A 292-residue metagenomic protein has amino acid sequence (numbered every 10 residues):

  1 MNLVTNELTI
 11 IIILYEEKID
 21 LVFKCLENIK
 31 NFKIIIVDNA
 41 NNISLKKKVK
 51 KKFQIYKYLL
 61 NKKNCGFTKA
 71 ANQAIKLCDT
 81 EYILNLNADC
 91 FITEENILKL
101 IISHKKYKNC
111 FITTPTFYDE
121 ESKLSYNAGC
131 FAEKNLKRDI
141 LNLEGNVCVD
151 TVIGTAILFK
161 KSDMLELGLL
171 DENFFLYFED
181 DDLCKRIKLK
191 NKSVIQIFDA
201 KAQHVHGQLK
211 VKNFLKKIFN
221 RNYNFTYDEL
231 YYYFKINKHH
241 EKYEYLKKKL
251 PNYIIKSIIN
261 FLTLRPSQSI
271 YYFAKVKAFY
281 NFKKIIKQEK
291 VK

Functional and structural regions predicted by a protein language model:
I12-K30: Short, well-formed alpha-helical segments that are part of the catalytic scaffolds of diverse glycosyltransferases
V22, N220-D228, K238-K292: Non-catalytic, C-terminal membrane-associated alpha-helical segments of glycosyltransferases
D38-K46: A conserved acidic beta->alpha catalytic loop
N61-C78: Glycine-rich, basic loop-to-helix element that forms the pyrophosphate-binding segment of sugar-nucleotide handling
Q73, C90-T93, L98-L169, N173 (+2 more regions): Acidic/His-rich active-site region of diverse nucleotide-sugar glycosyltransferases
I83: Short aromatic/hydrophobic "clamp" motif used to bind/position activated sugar donors
S125, Q203-D228, H240: Nucleotide-sugar-dependent glycosyltransferase catalytic core
L158, L176-F178, C184, S193-F198 (+1 more regions): Conserved active-site beta-strand element of glycosyltransferases/polysaccharide synthases
